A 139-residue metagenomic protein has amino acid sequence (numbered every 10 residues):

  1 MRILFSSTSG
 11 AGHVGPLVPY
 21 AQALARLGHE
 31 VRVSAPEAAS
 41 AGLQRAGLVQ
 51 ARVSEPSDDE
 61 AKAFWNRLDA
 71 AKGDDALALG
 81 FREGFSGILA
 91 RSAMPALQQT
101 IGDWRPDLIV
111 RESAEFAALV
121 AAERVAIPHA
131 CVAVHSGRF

Functional and structural regions predicted by a protein language model:
M1-R52: N-terminal subdomain of nucleotide-sugar transferases
L4-T8, L79-F85: Glycine-rich phosphate-binding "P-loop"
S9-G10, S54-D59, A133-R138: Short, acidic/turn-prone active-site loops that include or flank metal/cofactor- and phosphate-binding residues
V14-G15, D69-G73, A93-M94: Short, flexible segments with low predicted structural confidence
A21-R26, D75-A76, R82: Short, compositionally biased strand/turn segments that nucleate or flank brief secondary-structure elements
V33-G80: Conserved nucleotide-sugar phosphate-binding/catalytic loop shared by glycosyltransferases and other
G87-F139: Conserved nucleotide-sugar donor-interacting segment of glycosyltransferase catalytic cores, predominantly GT-B
